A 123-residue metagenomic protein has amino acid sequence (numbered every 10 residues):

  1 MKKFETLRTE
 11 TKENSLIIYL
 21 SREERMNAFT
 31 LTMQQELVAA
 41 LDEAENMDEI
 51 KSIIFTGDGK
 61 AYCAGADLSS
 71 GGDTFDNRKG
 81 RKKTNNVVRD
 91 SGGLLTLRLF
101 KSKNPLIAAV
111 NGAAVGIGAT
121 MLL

Functional and structural regions predicted by a protein language model:
M1-D58, T74: Conserved CoA-thioester-binding segment of acyl-CoA-metabolizing enzymes
I18, F55, D67, M121-L123: Hydrophobic/aromatic residues within transmembrane alpha-helices of multi-pass small-molecule transporters
S21, A66, N111: Histidine-centered beta-alpha loop that forms part of the nucleotide-sugar donor binding/catalytic region in diverse
E24, A28, Q35, K82-D90 (+3 more regions): Residues at secondary-structure transition points
A28, C63, I117: Residues that form or flank phosphate/diphosphate-binding pockets in enzymes that use nucleotide phosphates
T32-M33, D67-G72, L123: Short, glycine/charged-enriched secondary-structure capping and boundary segments
G57-R98, A114: Glycine- (often His-adjacent) and acidic-residue-rich active-site loop that binds/positions the CoA thioester
L95-L123: Glycine-rich beta-to-alpha active-site loop
